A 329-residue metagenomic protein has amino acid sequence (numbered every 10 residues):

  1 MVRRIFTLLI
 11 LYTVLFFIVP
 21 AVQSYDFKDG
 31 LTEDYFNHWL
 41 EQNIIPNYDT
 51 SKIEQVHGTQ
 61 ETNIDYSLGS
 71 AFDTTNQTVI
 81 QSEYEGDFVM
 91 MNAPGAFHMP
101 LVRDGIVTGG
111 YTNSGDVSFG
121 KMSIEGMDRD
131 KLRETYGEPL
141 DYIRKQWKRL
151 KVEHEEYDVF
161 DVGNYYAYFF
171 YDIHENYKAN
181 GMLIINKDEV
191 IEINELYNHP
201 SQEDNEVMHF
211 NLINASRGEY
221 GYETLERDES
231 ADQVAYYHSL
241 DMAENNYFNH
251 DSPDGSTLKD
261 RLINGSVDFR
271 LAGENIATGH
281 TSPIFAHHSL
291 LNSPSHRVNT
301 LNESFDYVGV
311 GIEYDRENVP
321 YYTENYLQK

Functional and structural regions predicted by a protein language model:
M1-Y25: Sec-dependent N-terminal signal peptides of Gram-positive bacterial secreted proteins and lipoproteins
D26-D104, R133-Y177, E303, E313-E317: A cross-family detector of function-defining hotspots
D49-H57, G109-V117, D188-H199, I213-S216 (+2 more regions): Acidic/histidine-rich, surface-exposed loop or edge segments in extracytoplasmic proteins
I106-T108, N176-G181, F269: A broad structural signal for short, well-ordered beta-strand segments within beta-sheet-rich domains
S114-Y165, L258-K329: A well-ordered secondary-structure block
G115-S123, N194-D204, G218-D228, A243-N249 (+2 more regions): Second-shell loop/turn segments in exported
G163-R227: Intrinsically disordered, low-complexity, Pro/Ser/Thr/Asn/Gly/Ala-rich spacer/linker segments adjacent to signal
S201-I263, S304-V308, D315: Short, well-ordered surface patches within globular domains
